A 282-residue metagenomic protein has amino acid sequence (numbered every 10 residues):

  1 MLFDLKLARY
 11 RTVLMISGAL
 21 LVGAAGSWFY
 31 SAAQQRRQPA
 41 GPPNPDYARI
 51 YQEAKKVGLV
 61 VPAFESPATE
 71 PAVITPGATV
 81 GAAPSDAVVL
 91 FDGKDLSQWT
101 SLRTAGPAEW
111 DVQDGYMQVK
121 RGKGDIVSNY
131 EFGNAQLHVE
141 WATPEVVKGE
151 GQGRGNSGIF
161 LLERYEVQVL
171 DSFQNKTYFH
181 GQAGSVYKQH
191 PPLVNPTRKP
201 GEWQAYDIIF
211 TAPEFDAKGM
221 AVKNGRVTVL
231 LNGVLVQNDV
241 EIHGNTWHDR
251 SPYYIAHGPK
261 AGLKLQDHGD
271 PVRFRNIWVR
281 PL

Functional and structural regions predicted by a protein language model:
L5-S17: N-terminal Sec-pathway targeting helices
A19-Y30: Hydrophobic alpha-helical membrane-insertion segments, chiefly the h-region of N-terminal signal peptides
W28-L282: Carbohydrate-interacting regions of secretory-pathway proteins
